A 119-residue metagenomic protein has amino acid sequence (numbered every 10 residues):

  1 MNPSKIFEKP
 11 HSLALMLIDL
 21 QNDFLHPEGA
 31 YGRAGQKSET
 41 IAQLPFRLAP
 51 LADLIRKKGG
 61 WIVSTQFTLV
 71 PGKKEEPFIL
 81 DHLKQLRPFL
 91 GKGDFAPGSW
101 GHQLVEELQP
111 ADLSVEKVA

Functional and structural regions predicted by a protein language model:
M1-A111: Active-site acidic carboxylates
Q109, L113-A119: Glycine-rich oxoanion-binding loops at beta->alpha junctions
